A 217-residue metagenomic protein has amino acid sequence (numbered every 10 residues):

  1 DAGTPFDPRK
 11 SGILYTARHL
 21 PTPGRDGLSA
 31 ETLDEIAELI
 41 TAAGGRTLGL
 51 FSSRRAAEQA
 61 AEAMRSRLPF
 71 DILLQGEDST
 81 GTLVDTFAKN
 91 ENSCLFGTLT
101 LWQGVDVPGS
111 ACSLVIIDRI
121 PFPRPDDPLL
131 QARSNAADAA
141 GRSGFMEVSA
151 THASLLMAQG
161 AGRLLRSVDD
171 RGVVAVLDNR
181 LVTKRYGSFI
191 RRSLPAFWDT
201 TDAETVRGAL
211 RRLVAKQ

Functional and structural regions predicted by a protein language model:
D1-Q217: ASCE RecA-like P-loop NTPase motor cores that couple ATP hydrolysis to mechanical translocation on nucleic acids
